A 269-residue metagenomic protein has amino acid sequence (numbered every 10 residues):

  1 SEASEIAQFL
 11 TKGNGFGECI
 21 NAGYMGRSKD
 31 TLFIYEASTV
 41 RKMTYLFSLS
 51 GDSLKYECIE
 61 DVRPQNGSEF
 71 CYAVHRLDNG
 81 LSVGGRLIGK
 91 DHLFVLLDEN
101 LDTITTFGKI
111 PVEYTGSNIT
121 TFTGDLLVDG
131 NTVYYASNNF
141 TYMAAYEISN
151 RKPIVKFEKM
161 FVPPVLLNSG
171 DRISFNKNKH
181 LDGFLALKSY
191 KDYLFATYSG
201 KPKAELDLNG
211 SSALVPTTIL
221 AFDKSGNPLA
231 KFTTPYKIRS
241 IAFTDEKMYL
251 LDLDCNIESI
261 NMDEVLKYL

Functional and structural regions predicted by a protein language model:
S4-G13, S53-R63, T103-P111, P153-S169 (+2 more regions): Beta-propeller fold detector
S4-S38, D61-P64, Y114-T115, P235-R239: Blade-loop segments of beta-propeller domains
E18-M25, N66-L77, G116-D125, D182-A186 (+1 more regions): Repeated scaffold domains used in trafficking and secretory/extracellular systems, primarily beta-propellers
K29-T31, D78-G80, G130-T132, K191-D192 (+1 more regions): Short coil/turn segments that connect the beta-strands within blades of beta-propeller domains
A37-G80, G84-G85: Asp-box/WD-like beta-propeller blade repeats and closely related beta-sheet repeat scaffolds
L46-S48, H92-E99, G210-G226: Beta-propeller blade signature
G84-R86, A196-L214, S259-D263: Short, conserved, GDST-rich strand-edge loop motifs in beta-rich repeat architectures
A242-L269: Blade-level signature of beta-propeller repeat domains, shared across WD40, Kelch, NHL, RCC1 and BNR/Asp-box propellers
